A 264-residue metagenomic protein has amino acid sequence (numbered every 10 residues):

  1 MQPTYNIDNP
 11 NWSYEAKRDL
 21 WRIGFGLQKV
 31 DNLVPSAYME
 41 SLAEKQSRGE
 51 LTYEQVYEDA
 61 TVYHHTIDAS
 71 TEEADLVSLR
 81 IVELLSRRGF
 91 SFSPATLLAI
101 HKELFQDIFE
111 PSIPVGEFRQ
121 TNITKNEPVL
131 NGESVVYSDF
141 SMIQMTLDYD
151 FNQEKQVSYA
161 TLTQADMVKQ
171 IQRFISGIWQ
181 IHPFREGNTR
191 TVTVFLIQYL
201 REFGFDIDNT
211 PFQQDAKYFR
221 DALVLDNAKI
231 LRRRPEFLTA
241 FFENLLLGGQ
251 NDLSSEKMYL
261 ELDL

Functional and structural regions predicted by a protein language model:
M1-L264: FIC/Doc superfamily catalytic core
